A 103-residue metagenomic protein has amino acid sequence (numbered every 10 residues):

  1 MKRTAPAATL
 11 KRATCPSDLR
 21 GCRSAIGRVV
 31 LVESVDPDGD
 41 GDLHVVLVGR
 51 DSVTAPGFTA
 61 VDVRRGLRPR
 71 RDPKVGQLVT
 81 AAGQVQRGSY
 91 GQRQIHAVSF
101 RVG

Functional and structural regions predicted by a protein language model:
M1-R23: Short boundary/loop segments of OB/S1/cold-shock single-stranded nucleic-acid-binding domains
R20-G39: Structural detector for short beta-strands of small beta-barrel domains
S24-V29, G76-Q84: OB-fold and OB-like beta-barrel modules that bind single-stranded nucleic acids
E33-D36, G83, R87: Sec/Tat-exported extracytoplasmic proteins
D36-V61: OB-fold (S1/OB) nucleic-acid-binding surfaces
R64-A82: Short nucleic-acid-contacting surface segments enriched for D/E, G, S/T with interspersed K/R
Q84-G103: OB-fold/S1-family single-stranded nucleic acid-binding modules
